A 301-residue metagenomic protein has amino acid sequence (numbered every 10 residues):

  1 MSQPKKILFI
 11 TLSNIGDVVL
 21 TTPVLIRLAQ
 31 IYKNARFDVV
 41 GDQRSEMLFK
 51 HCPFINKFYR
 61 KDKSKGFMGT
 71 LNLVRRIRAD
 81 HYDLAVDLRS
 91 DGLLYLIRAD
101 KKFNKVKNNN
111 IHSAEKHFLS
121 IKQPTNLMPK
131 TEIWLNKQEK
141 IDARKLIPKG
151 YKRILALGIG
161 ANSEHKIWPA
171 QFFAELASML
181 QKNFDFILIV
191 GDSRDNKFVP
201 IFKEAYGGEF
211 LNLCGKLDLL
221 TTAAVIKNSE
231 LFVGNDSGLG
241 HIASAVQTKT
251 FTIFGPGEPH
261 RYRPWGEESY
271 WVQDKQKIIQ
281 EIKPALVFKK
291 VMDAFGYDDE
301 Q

Functional and structural regions predicted by a protein language model:
M1-Q301: Catalytic machinery of carbohydrate-active enzymes, primarily nucleotide-sugar-dependent glycosyltransferases
